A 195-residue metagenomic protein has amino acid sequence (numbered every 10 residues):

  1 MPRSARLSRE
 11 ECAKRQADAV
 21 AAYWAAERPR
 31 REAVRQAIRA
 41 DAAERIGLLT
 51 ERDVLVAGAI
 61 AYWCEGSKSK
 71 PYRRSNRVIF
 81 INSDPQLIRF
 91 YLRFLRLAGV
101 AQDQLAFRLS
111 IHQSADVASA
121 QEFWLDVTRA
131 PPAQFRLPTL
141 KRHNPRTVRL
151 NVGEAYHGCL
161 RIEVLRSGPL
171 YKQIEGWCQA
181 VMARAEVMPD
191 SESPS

Functional and structural regions predicted by a protein language model:
M1-S195: Domain-length accessory/inserted modules outside core catalytic folds
